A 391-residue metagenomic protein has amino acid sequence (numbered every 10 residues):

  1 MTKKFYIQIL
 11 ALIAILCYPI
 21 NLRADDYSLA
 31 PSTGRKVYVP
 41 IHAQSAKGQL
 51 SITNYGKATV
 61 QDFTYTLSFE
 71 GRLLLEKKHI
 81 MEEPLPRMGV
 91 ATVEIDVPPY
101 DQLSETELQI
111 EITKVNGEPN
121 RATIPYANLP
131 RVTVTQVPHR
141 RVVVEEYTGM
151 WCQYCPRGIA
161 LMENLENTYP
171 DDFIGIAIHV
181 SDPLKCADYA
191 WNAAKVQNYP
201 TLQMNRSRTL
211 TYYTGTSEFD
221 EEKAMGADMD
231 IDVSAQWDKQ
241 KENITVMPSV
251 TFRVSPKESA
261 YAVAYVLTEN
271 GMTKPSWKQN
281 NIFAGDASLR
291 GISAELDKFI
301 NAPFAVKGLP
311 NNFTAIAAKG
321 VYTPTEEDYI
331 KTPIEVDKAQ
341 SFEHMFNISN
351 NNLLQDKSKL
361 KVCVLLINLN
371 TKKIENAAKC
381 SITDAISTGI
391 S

Functional and structural regions predicted by a protein language model:
M1-S28: Bacterial Sec-dependent N-terminal signal peptides
D25-T33, P130-V142, T383-S391: Residue-level detector of functionally pivotal "anchor" positions at catalytic/ligand-binding pockets or at interdomain
V37-S45, W237-E242: Short, solvent-exposed loop/linker segments at the N-terminal edge of repeated beta-sheet extracellular domains
S51-K57, F252-V254: Asparagine-centered strand-capping/turn motif at beta-strand->loop junctions
Y65, K77-I80, I174-G389: Short, conserved sequence motifs used for protein processing/export or organelle targeting and for catalysis
S68-D101: Intrinsically disordered, low-complexity Pro/Gly/Ser/Thr-rich segments with frequent PxxP/GP/PP motifs and embedded
Y100-Q136, K361-K373, A378: Terminal connector regions
V134-D172: Local sequence-structure signature of Cys/Sec-based thiol-disulfide redox active-site neighborhoods
